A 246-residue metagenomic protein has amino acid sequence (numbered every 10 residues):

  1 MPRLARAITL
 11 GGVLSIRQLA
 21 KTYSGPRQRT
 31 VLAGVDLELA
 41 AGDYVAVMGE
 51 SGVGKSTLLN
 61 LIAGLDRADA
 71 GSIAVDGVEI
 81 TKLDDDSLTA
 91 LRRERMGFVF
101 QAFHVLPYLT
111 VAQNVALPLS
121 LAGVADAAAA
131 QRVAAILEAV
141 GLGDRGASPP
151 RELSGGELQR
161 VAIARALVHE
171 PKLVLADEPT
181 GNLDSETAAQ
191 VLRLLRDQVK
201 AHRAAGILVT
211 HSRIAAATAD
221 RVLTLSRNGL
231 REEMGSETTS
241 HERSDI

Functional and structural regions predicted by a protein language model:
M1-T22, E232-I246: ABC-family P-loop ATPase nucleotide-binding domain
G12-S226: ABC family nucleotide-binding domain
N228-L230: Generic detector of short, aliphatic-rich beta-strand segments that form the cores of beta-sheets in diverse domain
